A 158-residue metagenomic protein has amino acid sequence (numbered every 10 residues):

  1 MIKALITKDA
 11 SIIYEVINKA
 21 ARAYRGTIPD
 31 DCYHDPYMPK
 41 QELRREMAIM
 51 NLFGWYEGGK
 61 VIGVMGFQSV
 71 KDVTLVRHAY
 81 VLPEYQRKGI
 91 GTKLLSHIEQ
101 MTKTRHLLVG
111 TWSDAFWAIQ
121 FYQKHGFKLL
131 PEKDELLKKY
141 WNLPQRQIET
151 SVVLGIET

Functional and structural regions predicted by a protein language model:
M1-E15: A short beta-loop-alpha structural element at the N-terminal edge of CoA-dependent acyl/N-acetyltransferase catalytic
E15-L43: Conserved GNAT-fold acetyl-CoA-binding loop/helix
Q41-G54, Q147-T150: A short helix-loop-beta-strand connector motif used in the catalytic cores of GNAT acetyltransferases and, in some
G54, K60-Q68, L75-Y80: Conserved beta-strand in the GNAT
S69, L82-K88, D114: Active-site acidic-Proline motif in GNAT/NAT acetyltransferases
V81, R87-Q100, K124: Conserved acetyl-CoA-binding loop-helix of GNAT-fold acetyltransferases
V109-I119, E135-Y140, Q145-E149: Conserved beta-strand-loop-alpha-helix junction that forms the acyl-donor binding cleft
Q123-E132: Conserved acetyl-CoA-binding loop of GNAT-fold acetyltransferases
